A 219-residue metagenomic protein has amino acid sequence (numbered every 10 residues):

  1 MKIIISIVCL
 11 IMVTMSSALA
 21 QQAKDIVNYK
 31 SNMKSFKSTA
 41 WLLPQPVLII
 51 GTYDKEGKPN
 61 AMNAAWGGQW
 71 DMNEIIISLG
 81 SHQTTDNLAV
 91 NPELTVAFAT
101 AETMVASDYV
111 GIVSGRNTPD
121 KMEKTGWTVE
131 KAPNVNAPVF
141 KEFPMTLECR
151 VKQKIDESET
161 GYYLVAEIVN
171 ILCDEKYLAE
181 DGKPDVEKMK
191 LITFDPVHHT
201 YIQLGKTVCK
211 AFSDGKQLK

Functional and structural regions predicted by a protein language model:
M1-Q21: Bacterial Sec-dependent N-terminal signal peptides
Q21-K219: Basic, polyanion-binding surface patches
